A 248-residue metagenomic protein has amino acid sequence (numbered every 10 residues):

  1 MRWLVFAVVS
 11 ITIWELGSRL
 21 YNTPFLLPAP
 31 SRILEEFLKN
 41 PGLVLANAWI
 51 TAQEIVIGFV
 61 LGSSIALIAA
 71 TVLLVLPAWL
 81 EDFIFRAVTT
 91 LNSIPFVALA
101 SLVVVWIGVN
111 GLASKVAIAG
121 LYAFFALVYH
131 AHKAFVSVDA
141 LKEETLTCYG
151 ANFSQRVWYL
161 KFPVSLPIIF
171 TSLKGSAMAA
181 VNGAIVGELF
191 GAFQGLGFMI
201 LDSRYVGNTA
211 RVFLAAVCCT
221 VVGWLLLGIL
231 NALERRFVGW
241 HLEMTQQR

Functional and structural regions predicted by a protein language model:
M1-Y21: N-terminal signal-anchor transmembrane alpha helix
R19-L61: Periplasmic/extracellular loop-to-transmembrane helix junction in inner-membrane transport proteins
P28-K39, G191-R204: Short hydrophobic, aromatic-rich alpha-helical segments embedded in or entering the lipid bilayer of multi-pass
I57-V88: Transmembrane-helix boundary motif in ABC transporter permease subunits
T89-A126, A134: Generic hydrophobic transmembrane alpha-helix motif, especially the helices
A117-L121, F153-G187, L214, C218-C219 (+1 more regions): Transmembrane alpha-helices
H130-S172, I200: Short cytoplasmic-facing helical segments at TM-TM junctions of multi-pass membrane proteins
F213-R248: C-terminal transmembrane helix and the adjacent membrane-cytosol boundary/short C-terminal tail of inner/organellar
